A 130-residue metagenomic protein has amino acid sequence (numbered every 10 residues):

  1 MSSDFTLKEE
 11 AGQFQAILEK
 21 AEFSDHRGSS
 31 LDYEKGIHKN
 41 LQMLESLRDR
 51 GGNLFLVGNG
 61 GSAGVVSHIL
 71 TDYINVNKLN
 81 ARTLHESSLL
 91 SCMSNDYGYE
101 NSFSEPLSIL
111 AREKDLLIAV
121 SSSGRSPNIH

Functional and structural regions predicted by a protein language model:
M1-H130: Conserved N-terminal alpha-helical segment that immediately precedes and caps sugar-phosphate-binding
